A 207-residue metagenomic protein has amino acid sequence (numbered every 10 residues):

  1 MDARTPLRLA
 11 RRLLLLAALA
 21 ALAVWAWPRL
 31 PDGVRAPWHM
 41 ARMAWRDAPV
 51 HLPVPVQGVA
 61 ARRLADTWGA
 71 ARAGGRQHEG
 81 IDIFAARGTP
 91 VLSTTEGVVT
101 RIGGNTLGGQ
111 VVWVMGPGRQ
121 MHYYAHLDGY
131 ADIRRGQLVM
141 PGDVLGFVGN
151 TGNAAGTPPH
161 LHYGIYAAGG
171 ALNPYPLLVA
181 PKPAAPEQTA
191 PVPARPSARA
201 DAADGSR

Functional and structural regions predicted by a protein language model:
M1-L9: N-terminal Lys/Arg-rich, disordered targeting/topogenic segments
R11-P28: Hydrophobic membrane-insertion alpha-helices, especially the h-region of bacterial N-terminal signal peptides
A23-Q110, P141, L172-Y175, P186-R207: Surface-exposed, glycine-biased beta-strand/turn segments
L64, Y124, L145: Short alpha-helical segments in extracytoplasmic peptidoglycan/chitin-binding modules and envelope-associated proteins
A70-A71, P90, G104-L107, G118-M121 (+4 more regions): Solvent-exposed loop/turn segments at secondary-structure junctions within structured extracellular/periplasmic domains
T94-A131, P158-H162: Zn2+-dependent peptidoglycan hydrolase active-site motif and core
W113-G116, Q137-V192: Conserved, short, structured surface segments that act as functional micro-motifs
